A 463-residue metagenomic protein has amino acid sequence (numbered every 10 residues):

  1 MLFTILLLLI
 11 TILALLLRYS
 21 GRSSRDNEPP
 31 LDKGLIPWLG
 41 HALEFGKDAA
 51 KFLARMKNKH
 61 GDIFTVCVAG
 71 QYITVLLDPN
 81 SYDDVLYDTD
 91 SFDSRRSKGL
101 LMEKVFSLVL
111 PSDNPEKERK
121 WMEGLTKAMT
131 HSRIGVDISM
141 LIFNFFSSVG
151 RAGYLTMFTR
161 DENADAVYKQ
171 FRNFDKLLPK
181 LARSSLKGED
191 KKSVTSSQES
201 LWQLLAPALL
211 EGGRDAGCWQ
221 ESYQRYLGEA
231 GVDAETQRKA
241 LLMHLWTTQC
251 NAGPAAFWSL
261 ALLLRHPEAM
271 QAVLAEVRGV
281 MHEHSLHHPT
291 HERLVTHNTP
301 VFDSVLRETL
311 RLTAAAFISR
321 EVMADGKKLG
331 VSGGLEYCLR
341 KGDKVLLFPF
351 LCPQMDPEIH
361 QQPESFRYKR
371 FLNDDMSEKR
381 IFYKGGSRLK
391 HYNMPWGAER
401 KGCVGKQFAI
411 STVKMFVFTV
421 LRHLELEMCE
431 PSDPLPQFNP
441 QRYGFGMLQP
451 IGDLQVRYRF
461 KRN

Functional and structural regions predicted by a protein language model:
L2, L8-L16, F445-N463: C-terminal helix/juxtamembrane-tail motif
L2-V109, Y392: N-terminal membrane-proximal hinge/A-helix region immediately C-terminal to the signal-anchor transmembrane segment
L16, T65-V68, Y72-I73, L86 (+2 more regions): Active-site substrate-recognition loop segments, prototypically the cytochrome P450 B′-helix/B-C loop
A42-R55, E283-Y337, K341-P357, Y383-S387: Conserved cytochrome P450 K-helix E-x-x-R motif and the immediately C-terminal K′/meander segment
I134-A256: Cytochrome P450 heme-thiolate monooxygenase catalytic core
S147, E221-H282, T309, L346 (+2 more regions): Central I-helix of cytochrome P450 enzymes
A269, R388-L389, R400, K406-F445: Cytochrome P450 heme-binding "Cys pocket" and the immediately downstream C-terminal segment
L347-Y383: Conserved cytochrome P450 K-helix/beta-meander segment immediately N-terminal to the heme-binding cysteine loop
